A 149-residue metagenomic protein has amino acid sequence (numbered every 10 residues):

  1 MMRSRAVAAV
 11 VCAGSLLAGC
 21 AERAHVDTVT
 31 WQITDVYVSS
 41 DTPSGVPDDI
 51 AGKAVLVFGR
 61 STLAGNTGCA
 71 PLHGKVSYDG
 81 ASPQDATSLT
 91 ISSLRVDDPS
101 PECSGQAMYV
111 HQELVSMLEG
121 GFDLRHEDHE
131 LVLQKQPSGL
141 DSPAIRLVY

Functional and structural regions predicted by a protein language model:
M1-A18: Sec-dependent bacterial lipoprotein signal peptides
C20-Y149: Lipid interaction determinants
